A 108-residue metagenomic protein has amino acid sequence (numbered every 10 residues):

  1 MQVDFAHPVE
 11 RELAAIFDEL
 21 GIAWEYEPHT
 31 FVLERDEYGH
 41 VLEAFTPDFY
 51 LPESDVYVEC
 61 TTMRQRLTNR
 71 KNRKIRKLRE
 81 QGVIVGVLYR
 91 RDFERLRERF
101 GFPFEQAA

Functional and structural regions predicted by a protein language model:
M1, T61-T62: Short, contiguous strand/loop micro-motifs
M1-A6, I16-D18, I22-S54: Active-site metal-binding core of divalent-cation-utilizing nuclease and nuclease-like domains
D4, A14, N69, P103-A108: Residues lining hydrophobic/aromatic ligand-binding pockets adjacent to catalytic sites
A6-E10, K71-N72: A structural signal for well-ordered alpha-helical scaffolds and beta->alpha junctions
L13, R73-K77: A general structural detector for well-ordered alpha-helical segments in enzyme core domains, enriched
F17, L78-R79: A generic structural signal for well-ordered alpha-helical segments
V56, T62-Q65, R79-A108: Basic, glycine-rich
Q65-K71: Active-site-adjacent loop/helix micro-motif of nuclease/hydrolase catalytic cores
